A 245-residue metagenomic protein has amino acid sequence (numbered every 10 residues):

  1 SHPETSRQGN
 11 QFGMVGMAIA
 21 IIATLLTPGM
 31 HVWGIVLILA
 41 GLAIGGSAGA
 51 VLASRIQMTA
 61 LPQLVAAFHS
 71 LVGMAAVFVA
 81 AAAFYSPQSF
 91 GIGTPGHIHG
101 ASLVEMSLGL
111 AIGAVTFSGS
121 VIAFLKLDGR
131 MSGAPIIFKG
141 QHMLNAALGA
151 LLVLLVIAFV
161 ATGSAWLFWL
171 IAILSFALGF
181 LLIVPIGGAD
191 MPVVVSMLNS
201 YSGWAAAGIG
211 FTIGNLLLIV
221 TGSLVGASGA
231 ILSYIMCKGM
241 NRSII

Functional and structural regions predicted by a protein language model:
S1-T5, G46-V65, S120-P135, L178-M191 (+1 more regions): C-terminal ends of transmembrane helices
R7-G16, I38-A40, A60-V72, P135-N145 (+1 more regions): Cytoplasmic-side transmembrane-helix entry/capping segments in multi-pass membrane proteins
G16-I22, G41-L52: Central hydrophobic cores of alpha-helical transmembrane segments in multi-pass inner-membrane proteins across all
T24-L39, V51-A60, V77-P95, T162: Transmembrane alpha-helix boundary signature
T27-G46, S102-F117, G163-L174: Structural signature of hydrophobic alpha-helical transmembrane segments
G34, I38, G93-I112, G208-I231: Structural signal for the N-terminal portions of transmembrane helices and their immediately preceding loop/interface
A82-G96, A161-W166, G188, V193 (+1 more regions): Transmembrane helix-loop junctions at the membrane interface of multipass transporters and ion channels
L224-I245: Membrane-interfacial segments at transmembrane helix termini in multi-pass membrane proteins
